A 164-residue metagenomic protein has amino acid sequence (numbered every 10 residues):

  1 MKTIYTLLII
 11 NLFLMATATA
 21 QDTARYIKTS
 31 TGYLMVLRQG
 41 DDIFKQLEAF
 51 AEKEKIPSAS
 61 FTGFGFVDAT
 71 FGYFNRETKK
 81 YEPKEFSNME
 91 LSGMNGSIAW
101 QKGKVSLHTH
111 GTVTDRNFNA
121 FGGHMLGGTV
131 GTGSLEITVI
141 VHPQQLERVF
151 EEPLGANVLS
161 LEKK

Functional and structural regions predicted by a protein language model:
M1-Y5: Positively charged n-region of N-terminal signal peptides that target proteins for export
T6-M15: Bacterial N-terminal signal peptides
A16-A20: Sec/Tat signal peptide C-region and signal peptidase I cleavage site
Q21-L34, R38-G63, D68-L107, V113-F121 (+1 more regions): N-terminal intrinsically disordered, cationic/polar leader segments that include organellar targeting peptides
